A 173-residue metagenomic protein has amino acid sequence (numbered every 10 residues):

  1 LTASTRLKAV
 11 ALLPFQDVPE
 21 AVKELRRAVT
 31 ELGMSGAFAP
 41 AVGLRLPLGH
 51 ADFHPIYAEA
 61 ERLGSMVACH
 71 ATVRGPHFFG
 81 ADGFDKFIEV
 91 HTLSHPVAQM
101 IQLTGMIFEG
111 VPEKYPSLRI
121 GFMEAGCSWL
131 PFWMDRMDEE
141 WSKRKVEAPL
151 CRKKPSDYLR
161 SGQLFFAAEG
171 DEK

Functional and structural regions predicted by a protein language model:
L1-P14: Short, well-structured secondary-structure segments
K8, V18-P19, K23-K173: Catalytic pocket-lining loop regions of alpha/beta-barrel enzymes, especially the amidohydrolase/enolase/GH5 lineages
